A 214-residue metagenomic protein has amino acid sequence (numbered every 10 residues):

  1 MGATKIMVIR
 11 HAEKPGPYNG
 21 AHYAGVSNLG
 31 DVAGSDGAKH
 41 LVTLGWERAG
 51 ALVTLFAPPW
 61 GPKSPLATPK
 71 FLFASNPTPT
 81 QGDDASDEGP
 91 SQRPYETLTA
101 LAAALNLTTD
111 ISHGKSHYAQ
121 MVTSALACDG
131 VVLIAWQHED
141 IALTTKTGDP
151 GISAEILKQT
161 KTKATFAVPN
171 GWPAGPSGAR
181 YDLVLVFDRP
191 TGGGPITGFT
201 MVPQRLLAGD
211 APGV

Functional and structural regions predicted by a protein language model:
G2-D129, D140-V214: Active-site-proximal alpha-helix that buttresses catalytic centers in soluble enzyme cores
V132: Mobile, glycine-rich extracellular loop/lid and propeptide segments that shape or gate substrate/ligand access
A135-Q137: Short beta-strand segments
